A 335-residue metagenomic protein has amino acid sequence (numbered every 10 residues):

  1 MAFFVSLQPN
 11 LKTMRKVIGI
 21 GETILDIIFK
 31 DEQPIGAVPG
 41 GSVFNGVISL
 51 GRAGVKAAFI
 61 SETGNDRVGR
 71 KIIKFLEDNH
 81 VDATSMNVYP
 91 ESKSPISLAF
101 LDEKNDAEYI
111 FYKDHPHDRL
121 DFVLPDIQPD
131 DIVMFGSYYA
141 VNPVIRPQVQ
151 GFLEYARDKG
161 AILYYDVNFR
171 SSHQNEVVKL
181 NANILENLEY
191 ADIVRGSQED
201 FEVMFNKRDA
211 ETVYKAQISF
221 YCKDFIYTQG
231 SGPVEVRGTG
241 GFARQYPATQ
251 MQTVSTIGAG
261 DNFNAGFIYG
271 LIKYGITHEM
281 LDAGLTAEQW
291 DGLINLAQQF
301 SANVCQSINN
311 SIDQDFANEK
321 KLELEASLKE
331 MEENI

Functional and structural regions predicted by a protein language model:
M1-D82, E333-I335: Glycine-rich phosphate/adenosyl-contacting loop at the front of the ribokinase-like
S6-L11, R15, A210-I335: Conserved phosphate-binding/catalytic region of the ribokinase-like
T23, S42, Y138, V167 (+1 more regions): Active-site metal-binding loops of divalent metal-dependent hydrolases
L50, S197, G260: Short, conserved phosphate/pyrophosphate- and ester-handling motifs at nucleotide-, phospho-/glycolipid
K56-S137, L322-I335: Conserved N-terminal subdomain of the carbohydrate kinase-like
D126-Q128, N187-L188, S219: A short, aliphatic-rich alpha-helical micro-motif
V141-K215, G232-P233: Conserved beta-alpha-beta core of the PfkB/ribokinase-like small-molecule kinase fold
